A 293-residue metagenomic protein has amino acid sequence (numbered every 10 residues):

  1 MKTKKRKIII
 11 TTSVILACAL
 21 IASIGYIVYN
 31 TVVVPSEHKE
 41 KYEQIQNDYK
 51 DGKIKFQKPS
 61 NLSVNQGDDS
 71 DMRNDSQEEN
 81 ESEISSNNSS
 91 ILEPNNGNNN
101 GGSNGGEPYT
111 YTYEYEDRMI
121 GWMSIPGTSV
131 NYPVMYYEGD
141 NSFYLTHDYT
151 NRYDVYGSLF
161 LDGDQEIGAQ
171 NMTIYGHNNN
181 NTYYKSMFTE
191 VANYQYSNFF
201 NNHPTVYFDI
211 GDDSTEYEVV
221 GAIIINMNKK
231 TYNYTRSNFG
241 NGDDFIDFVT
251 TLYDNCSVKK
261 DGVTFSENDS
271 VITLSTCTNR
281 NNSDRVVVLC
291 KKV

Functional and structural regions predicted by a protein language model:
M1-L20: N-terminal Sec-pathway targeting helices
S23-V293: Solvent-exposed, non-transmembrane regions of membrane-associated and secreted proteins
